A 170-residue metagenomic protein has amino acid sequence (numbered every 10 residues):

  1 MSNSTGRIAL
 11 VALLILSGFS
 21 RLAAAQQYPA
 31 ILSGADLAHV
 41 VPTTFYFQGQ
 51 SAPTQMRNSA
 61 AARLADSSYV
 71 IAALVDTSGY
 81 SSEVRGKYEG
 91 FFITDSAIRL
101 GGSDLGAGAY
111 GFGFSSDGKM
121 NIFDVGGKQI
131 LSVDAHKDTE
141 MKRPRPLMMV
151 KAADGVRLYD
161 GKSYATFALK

Functional and structural regions predicted by a protein language model:
M1-A9: Bacterial N-terminal signal peptides that target proteins for export
S2, A109-F112, L158: Conserved short hydrophobic patches within well-ordered secondary structure
R7, M56, F91-F92: Hydrophobic alpha-helical segments and their boundary regions
A9-R21: Bacterial N-terminal signal peptides
A24-E83, S132-K170: Primarily secretory-pathway and cell-envelope proteins
A62-D66, I98-R99, I122-G126, D160: Short acidic, glycine-rich loop/turn motifs
D76-V125: Mid-length scaffold segments of soluble, non-membrane domains
